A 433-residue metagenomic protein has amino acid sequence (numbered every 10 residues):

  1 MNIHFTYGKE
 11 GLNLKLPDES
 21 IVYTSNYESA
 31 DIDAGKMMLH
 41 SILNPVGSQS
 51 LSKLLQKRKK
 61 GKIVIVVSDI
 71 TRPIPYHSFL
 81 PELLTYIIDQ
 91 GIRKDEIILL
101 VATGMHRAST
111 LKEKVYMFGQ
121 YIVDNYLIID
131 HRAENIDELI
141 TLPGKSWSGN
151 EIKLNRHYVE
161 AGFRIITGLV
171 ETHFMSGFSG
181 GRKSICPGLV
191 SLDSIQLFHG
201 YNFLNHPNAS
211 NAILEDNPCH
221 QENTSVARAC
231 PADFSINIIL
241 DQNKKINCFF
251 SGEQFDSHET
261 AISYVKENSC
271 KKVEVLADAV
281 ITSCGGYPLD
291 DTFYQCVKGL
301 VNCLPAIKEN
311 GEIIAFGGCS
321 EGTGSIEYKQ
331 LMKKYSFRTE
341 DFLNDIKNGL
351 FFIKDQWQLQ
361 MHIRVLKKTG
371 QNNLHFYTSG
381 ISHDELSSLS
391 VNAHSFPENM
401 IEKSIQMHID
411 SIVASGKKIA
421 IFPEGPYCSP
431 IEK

Functional and structural regions predicted by a protein language model:
N2-Y23, L43, Q371-K433: Extended hydrophobic packing segments that form well-structured cores
D18-K59: An N-terminal, well-structured beta->alpha segment
K62-P73, I98-G104, I281-S283: Short glycine-rich or small-residue beta-strand-to-loop segments that form or flank ligand, phosphate, metal/Fe-S
P73-I92, V297-I307: Histidine-anchored nucleotide/phosphate-binding helix
K94-M105, E312-G318, N373-T378: Short internal beta-strands
S109-F178: An acidic, phosphate/nucleotide-engaging active-site surface
A209-Y287: Membrane-embedded hairpin module used as a gating/binding unit in multi-pass transport and secretion proteins
D290-N373: C-terminal catalytic subdomain
